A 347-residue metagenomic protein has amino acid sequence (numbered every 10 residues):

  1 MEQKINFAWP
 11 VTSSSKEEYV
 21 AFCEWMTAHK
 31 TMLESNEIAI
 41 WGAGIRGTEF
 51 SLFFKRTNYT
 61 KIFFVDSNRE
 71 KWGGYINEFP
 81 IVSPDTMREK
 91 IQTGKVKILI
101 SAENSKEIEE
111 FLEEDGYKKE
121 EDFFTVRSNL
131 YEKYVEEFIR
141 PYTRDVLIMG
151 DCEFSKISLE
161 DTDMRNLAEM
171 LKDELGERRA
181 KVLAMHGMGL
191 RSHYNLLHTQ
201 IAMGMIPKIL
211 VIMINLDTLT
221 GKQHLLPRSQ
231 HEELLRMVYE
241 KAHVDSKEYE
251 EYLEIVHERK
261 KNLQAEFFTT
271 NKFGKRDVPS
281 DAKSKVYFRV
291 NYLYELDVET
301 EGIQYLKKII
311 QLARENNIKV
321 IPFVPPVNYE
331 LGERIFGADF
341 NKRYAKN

Functional and structural regions predicted by a protein language model:
M1-K133: Hydrophobic, well-ordered beta-alpha structural blocks that scaffold small-molecule cofactor pockets
E37-A39, K97, D145-V146, I209-V211 (+1 more regions): Structural motif
G47-F50, E107-E109, S155-S158, G189-R191 (+2 more regions): Short catalytic/ligand-binding loop motif for oxyanion handling, primarily in non-cytosolic enzymes, centered on
S67, A102, I148-E153, M213-D217 (+2 more regions): Short loop/turn segments at strand-loop or loop-helix junctions that form parts of catalytic or ligand-binding pockets
Y134-M185, N195-M203, V211: Serine-esterase "nucleophile elbow" of acetyl-processing enzymes
L159-D161, H186-H193, D297-G302, A338-F340: Acidic-and-aromatic substrate-binding clefts and catalytic sites of carbohydrate-active enzymes
L175, I214, Q223-N316, I321: Secreted/periplasmic serine-hydrolase-like ester/acetyl group-modifying domain
E330-N347: Substrate-gating cap/lid alpha-helix
